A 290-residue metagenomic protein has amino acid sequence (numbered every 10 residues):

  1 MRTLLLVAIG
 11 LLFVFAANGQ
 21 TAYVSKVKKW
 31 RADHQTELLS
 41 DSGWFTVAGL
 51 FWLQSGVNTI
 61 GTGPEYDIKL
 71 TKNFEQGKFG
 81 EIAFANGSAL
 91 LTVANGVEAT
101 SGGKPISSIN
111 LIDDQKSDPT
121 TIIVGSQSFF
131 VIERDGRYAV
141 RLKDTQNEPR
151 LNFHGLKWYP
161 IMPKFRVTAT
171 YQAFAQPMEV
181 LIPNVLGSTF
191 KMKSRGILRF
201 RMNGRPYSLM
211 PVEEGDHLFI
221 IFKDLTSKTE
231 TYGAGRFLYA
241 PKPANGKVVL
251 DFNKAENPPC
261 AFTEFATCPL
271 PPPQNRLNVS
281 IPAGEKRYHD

Functional and structural regions predicted by a protein language model:
M1-L4: Positively charged n-region of N-terminal signal peptides that target proteins for export
L6-V14: Bacterial N-terminal signal peptides
A17-T21: Boundary at the C-terminal end of the N-terminal hydrophobic targeting segment
A22, K26-F74, L225-T226: N-terminal beta-hairpin/loop module of FHA
L53-S117, Y239: Forkhead-associated
I123-T189: Surface-exposed beta-loop interaction hotspot
F165-S227, Y232: Flexible, glycine-rich surface segments
T229-N253, N257-C260, P272: C-terminal soluble interaction/assembly domains
